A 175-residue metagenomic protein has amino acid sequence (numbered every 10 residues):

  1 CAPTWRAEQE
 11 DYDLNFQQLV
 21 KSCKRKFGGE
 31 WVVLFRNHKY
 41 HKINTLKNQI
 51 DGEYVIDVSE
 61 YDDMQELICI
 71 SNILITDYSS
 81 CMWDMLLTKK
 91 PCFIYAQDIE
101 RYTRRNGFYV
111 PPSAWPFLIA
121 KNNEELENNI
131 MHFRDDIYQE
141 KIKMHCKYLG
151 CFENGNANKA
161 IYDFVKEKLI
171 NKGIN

Functional and structural regions predicted by a protein language model:
C1-D11, Q139-K143, I170-I174: A nucleotide-sugar donor-handling region in carbohydrate enzymes
C1-K47, E153, A157-K159: Conserved catalytic-core segment of nucleotide-activated headgroup transferases in glycan assembly
A2-P3, N37, S59, A96 (+1 more regions): Residues at the C-termini of beta-strands that transition into short coil/loop
L34, K39-W83: Donor nucleotide-activated moiety binding/catalytic core segment of transferases that use nucleotide-activated donors
L46-D51, S80-G150: Catalytic binding pocket for nucleotide-activated donors in carbohydrate/polymer assembly enzymes
N154-N175: C-terminal alpha-helical cap of glycosyltransferases
